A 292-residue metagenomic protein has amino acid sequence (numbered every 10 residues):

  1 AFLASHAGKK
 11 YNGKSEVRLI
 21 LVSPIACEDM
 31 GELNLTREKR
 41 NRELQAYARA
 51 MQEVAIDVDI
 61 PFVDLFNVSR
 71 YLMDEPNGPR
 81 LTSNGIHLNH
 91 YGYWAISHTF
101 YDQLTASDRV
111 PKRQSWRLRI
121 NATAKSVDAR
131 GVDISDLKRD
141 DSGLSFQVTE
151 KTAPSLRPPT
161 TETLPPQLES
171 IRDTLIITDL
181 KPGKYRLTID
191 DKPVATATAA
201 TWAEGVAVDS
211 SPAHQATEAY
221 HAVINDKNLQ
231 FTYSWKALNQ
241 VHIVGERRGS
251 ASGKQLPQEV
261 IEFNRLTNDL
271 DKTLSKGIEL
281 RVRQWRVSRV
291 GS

Functional and structural regions predicted by a protein language model:
A1, N12-L19, P24-A46, E75-N77 (+2 more regions): Serine-dependent acyl-ester chemistry module
A4-Y11, Q52, I56-D57, Y101-R109: Sec-exported extracytoplasmic/periplasmic mature domains
K14, R80, N84-S292: Conserved catalytic region of serine esterases and O-acyltransferases that act on ester linkages in lipids
R18-S23, P61-D64, H87: Structural recognition of the beta-strand scaffold that forms the well-ordered cores of secreted hydrolase catalytic
I25-A26, V68, Y101: Catalytic metal-binding/acid-base residues of hydrolase active sites
D29-L65, L164-K181: Substrate-gating cap/lid alpha-helix
N67-D74: Flexible glycine/proline-rich, aromatic-decorated loop/lid segments
